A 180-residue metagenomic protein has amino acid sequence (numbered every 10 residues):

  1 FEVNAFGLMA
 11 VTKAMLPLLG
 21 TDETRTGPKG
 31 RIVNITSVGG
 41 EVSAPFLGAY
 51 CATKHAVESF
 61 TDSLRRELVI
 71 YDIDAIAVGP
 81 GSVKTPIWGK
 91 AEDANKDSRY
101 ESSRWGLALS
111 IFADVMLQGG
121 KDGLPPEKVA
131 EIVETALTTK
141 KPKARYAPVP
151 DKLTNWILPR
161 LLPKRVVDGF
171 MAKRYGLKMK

Functional and structural regions predicted by a protein language model:
T12, T53: Active-site helix of classical SDR
L19-T24, L68-I70: A short hydrophobic alpha-helix cap/turn motif
S37: Residue(s) in the substrate-gating loop at a strand-loop-helix junction that position the organic substrate next
V42, S63-D74: Active-site-adjacent segment of SDR/Rossmann-fold oxidoreductases
V42-G48: Active-site loop immediately N-terminal to the catalytic Tyr-X3-Lys motif of short-chain dehydrogenase/reductase
V69-G120: C-terminal beta-strand-loop-alpha-helix "lid" module of Rossmann-like NAD(P)-dependent dehydrogenases
A75, D114-R160: Core catalytic loop region at the nicotinamide-binding pocket of NAD(P)H-dependent oxidoreductases
